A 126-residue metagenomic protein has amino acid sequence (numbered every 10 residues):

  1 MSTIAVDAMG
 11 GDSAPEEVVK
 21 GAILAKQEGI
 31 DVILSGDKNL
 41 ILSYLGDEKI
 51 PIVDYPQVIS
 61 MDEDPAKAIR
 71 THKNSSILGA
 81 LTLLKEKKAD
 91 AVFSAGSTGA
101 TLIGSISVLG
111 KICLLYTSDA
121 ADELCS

Functional and structural regions predicted by a protein language model:
M1-I106: Contiguous, glycine/small-aliphatic-enriched amphipathic segments in soluble metabolic enzymes
G104-S118: A glycine- and small-aliphatic-rich helix-loop capping segment at beta-alpha/alpha-beta transitions that lines
Y116-S126: Single conserved hydrophobic/aromatic residue that forms the stacking wall/gate of nucleotide- or nucleobase-binding
